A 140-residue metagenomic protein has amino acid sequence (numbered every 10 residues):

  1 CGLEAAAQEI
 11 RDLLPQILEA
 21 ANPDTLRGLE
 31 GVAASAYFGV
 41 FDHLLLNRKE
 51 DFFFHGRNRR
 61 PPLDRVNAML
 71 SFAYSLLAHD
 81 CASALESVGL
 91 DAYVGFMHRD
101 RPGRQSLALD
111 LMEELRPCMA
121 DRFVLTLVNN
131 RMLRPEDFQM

Functional and structural regions predicted by a protein language model:
C1-M140: Active-site helix-to-loop segments that bind/position phosphate- or nucleotide-bearing substrates and donors across
